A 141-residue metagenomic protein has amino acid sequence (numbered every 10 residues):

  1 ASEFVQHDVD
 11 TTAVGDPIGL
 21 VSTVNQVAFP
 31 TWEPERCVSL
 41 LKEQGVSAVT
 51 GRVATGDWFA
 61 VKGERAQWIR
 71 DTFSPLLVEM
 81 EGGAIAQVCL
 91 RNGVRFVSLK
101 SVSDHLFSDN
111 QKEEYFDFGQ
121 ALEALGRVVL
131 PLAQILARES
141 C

Functional and structural regions predicted by a protein language model:
A1-C141: Glycine-rich phosphate- or other oxyanion-binding loops that anchor nucleotides, phosphorylated ligands
